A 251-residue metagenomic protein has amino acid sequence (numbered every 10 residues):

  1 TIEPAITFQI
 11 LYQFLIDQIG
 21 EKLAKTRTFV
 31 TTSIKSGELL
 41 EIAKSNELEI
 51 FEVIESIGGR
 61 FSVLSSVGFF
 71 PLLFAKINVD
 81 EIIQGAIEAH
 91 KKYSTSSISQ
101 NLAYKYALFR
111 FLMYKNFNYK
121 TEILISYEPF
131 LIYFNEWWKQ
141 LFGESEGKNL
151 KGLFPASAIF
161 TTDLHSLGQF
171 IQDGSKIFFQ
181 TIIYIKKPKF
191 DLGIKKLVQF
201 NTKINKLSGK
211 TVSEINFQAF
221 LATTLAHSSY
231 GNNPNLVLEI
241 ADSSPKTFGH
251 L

Functional and structural regions predicted by a protein language model:
T1-I2, F8, L64, F160-T161 (+4 more regions): Conserved, well-structured ligand/cofactor-binding cores
T1-S96: Glycine-rich phosphate-binding loops that contact phosphosugars or nucleotide phosphates
D17, L72-K76, E144, K148 (+3 more regions): Short, well-ordered loop/turn and helix-capping segments at boundaries between secondary-structure elements and domains
F29-T31, E49-F51, I125, Q180-Y184 (+1 more regions): Hydrophobic/aromatic beta-strand patches that form the interior of the parallel beta-sheet core in alpha/beta enzyme
L39-S45, I194-V198, T223: Short, aromatic/basic amphipathic alpha-helical patches
E52-R60, K92, L153, S208-K210 (+1 more regions): A short glycine/serine-rich beta->alpha loop
I57-S62, S96-L102, A241-G249: Structural motif
I77-I83, K91-A219: Acidic catalytic cores of enzymes that act on phosphate-bearing nucleotides/polynucleotides
